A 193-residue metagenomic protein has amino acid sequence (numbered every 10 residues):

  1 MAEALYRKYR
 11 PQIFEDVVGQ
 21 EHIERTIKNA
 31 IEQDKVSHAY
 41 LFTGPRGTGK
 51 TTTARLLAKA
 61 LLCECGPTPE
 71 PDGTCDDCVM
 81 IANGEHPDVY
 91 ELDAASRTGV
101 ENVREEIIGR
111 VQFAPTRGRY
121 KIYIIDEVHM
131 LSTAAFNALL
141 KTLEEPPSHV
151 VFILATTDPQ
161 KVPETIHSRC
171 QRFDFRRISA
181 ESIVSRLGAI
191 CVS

Functional and structural regions predicted by a protein language model:
M1-R172, R176-V192: P-loop/Walker A NTP-binding region and its immediately flanking N-terminal helices in P-loop NTPase folds
